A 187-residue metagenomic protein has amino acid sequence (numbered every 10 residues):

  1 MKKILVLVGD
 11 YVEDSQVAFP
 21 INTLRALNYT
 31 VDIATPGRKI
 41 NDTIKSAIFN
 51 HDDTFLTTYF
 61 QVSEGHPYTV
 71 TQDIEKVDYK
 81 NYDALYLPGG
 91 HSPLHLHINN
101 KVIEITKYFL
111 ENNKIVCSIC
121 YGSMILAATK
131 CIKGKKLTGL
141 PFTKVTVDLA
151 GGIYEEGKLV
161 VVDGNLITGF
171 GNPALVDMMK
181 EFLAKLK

Functional and structural regions predicted by a protein language model:
M1-N112, I125-K133, K144-K187: Extended, subdomain-level signal for the structured scaffold at the beginning of enzyme domains
I119-G122: Short, thiol/selenol-centered motifs that function as redox-active sites or metal-ligating centers
L137: Anionic-ligand binding patches
